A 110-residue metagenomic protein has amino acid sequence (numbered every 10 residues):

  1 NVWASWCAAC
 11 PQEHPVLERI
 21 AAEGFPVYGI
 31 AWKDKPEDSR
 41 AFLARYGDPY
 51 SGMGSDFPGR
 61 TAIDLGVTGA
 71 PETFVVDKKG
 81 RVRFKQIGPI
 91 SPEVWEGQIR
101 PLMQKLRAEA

Functional and structural regions predicted by a protein language model:
V2-R19: Conserved redox-active cysteine motifs that mediate thiol-disulfide chemistry, especially di-cysteine Cys-X(1-2)-Cys
A8-P11, K33, P89, E93: Soluble non-cytosolic domains of exported or imported proteins
Q12, A22-P58, A70: Conserved segment of the thioredoxin-like fold in thiol-based oxidoreductases
A44-P49, D56-R107: Thiol/disulfide oxidoreductase modules built on the thioredoxin-like
A110: Extracytoplasmic/periplasmic copper-protein system
